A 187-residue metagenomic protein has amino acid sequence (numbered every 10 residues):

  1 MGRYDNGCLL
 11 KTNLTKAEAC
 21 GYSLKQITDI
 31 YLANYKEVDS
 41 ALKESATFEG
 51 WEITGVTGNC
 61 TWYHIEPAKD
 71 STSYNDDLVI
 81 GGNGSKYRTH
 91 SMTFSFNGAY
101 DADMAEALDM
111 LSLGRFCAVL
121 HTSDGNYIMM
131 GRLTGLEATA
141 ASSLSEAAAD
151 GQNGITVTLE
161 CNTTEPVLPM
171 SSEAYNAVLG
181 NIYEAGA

Functional and structural regions predicted by a protein language model:
G2-Y4, L14-T89, G135-A149: Solvent-exposed edge beta-strands and adjacent loop segments that serve as assembly or binding interfaces
N13, A17, Y35, N97-D101 (+3 more regions): Generic structural motif
Q26-N34, M92-S95, G114-T122: Short, hydrophobic/proline-enriched secondary-structure or compact coil segments at domain edges
N83-A102, G151-E165: Oligomerization/assembly interface segments of phage tail-like spikes and tubes
T89-G98, T122-S143: Short acidic, glycine/tyrosine-flanked loop/strand segments centered on an H-E-D-like triad
D101-D109, L168-M170: Short, conserved charged micro-motifs
A107-M130: Short, acidic/charged, Gly/Pro-enriched secondary-structure junctions
G135-A187: Mixed-charge, glycine-accented linear interaction segment located at domain edges/termini
